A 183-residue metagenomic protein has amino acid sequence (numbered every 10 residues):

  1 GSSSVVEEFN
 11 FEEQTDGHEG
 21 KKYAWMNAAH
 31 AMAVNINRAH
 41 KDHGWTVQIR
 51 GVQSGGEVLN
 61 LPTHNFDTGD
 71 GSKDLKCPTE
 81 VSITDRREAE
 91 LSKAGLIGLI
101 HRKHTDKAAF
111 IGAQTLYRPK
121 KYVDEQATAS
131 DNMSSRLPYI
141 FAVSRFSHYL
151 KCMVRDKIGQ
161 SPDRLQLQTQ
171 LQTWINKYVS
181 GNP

Functional and structural regions predicted by a protein language model:
S4-Q170, V179: Long, contiguous, structured domain-core segments that constitute the functional module of a protein
N182-P183: Long, charged, glycine-rich C-terminal linkers/tails
